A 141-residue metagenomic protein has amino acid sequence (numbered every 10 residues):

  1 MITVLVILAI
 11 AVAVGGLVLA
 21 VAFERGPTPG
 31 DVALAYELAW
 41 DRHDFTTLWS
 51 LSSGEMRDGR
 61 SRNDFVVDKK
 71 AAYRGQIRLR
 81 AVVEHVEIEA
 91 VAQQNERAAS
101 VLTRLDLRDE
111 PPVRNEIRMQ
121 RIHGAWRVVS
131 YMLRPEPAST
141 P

Functional and structural regions predicted by a protein language model:
M1-A9, T46-M56, D109-P112, P135-S139: Short, charge-rich amphipathic segments
M1-R42: Short, low-complexity N-terminal intrinsically disordered segments enriched in polar/charged residues
R25, G30-D31, A35, T46-S100 (+1 more regions): Short solvent-exposed beta->alpha transition segments
T28, E37-W40, R57-S61, L107-P111 (+1 more regions): Extracytoplasmic/periplasmic, Sec-exported soluble proteins
H85-P141: Exposed beta-sheet edge and beta->alpha loop/turn motif
